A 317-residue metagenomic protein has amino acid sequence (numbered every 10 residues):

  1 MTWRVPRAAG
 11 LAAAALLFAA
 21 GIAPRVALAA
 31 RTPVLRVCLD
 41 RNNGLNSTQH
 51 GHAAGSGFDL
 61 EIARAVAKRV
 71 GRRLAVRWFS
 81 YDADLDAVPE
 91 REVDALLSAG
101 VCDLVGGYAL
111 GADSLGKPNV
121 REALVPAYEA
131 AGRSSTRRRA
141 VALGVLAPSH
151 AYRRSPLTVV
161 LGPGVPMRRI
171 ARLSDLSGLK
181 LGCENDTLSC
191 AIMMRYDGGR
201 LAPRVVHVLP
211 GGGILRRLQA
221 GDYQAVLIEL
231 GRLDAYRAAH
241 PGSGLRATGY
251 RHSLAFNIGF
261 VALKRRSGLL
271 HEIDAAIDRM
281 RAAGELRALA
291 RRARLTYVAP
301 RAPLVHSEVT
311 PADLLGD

Functional and structural regions predicted by a protein language model:
T2-A12: Bacterial N-terminal signal peptides that target proteins for export
A29-G116, H207: Extracytoplasmic small-molecule ligand-binding "clamshell" domains of the periplasmic binding protein/Venus flytrap
D40-N42, A130-L161, L230, R237-D278 (+1 more regions): Periplasmic-binding protein-like
S47-G51, A63-F79, E122, H150 (+3 more regions): Ligand-binding cleft/hinge of the Venus flytrap
V66, L97-S98, V159, L176 (+3 more regions): Hydrophobic residues within well-ordered alpha-helices
S98, G106-R137, I192-Y196, Q219-L254: A ligand-binding cleft/hinge motif common to bilobed small-molecule-binding domains
H150-Y152, L161-L181: Flexible hinge/capping segments at coil-to-helix
I277-A293: Periplasmic-binding protein-like
